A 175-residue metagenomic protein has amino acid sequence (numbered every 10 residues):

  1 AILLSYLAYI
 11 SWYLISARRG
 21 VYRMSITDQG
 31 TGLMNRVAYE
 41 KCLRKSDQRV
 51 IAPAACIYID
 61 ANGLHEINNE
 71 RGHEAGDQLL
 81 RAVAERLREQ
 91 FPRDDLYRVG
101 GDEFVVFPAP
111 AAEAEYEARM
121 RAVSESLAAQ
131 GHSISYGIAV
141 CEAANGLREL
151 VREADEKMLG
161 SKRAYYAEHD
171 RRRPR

Functional and structural regions predicted by a protein language model:
A1-Q29, V37-D47: Signal-transducing coiled-coil linker helices
Y22-K41, I59-H73, R81: Conserved nucleotide-binding and Mg2+-coordinating catalytic segments in signaling enzymes
L64, V83, F104, Y136: Hydrophobic framework residues that shape the active-site pocket of cyclic nucleotide turnover catalytic cores
N69, F107-A111, C141-E142: Residue-level recognition of strand-loop junctions within catalytic nucleotide-signaling folds
H73, E117-E125, S135, A139-R175: Catalytic-core segments of nucleotide cyclases and related cyclic-nucleotide turnover enzymes
A75-D94: Active-site-proximal alpha-helical element of nucleotidyl cyclase-like catalytic domains and analogous helices
L79, V105-V123: Short helix/loop segment flanking the catalytic signature motif in cyclic-nucleotide metabolism enzymes
D95-V99: A short pre-motif secondary-structure segment
